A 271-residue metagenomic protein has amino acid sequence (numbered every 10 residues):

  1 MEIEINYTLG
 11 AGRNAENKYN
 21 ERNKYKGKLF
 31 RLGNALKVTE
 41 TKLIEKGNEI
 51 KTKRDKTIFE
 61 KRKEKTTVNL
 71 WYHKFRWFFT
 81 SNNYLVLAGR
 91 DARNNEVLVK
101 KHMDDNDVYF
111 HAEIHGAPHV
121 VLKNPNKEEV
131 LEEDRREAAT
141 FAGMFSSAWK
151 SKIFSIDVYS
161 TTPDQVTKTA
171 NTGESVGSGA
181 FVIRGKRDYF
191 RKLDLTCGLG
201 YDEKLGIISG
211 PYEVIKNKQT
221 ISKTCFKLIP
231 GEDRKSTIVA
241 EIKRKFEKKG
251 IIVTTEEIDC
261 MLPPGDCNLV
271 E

Functional and structural regions predicted by a protein language model:
M1-E271: Extended, highly charged segments
